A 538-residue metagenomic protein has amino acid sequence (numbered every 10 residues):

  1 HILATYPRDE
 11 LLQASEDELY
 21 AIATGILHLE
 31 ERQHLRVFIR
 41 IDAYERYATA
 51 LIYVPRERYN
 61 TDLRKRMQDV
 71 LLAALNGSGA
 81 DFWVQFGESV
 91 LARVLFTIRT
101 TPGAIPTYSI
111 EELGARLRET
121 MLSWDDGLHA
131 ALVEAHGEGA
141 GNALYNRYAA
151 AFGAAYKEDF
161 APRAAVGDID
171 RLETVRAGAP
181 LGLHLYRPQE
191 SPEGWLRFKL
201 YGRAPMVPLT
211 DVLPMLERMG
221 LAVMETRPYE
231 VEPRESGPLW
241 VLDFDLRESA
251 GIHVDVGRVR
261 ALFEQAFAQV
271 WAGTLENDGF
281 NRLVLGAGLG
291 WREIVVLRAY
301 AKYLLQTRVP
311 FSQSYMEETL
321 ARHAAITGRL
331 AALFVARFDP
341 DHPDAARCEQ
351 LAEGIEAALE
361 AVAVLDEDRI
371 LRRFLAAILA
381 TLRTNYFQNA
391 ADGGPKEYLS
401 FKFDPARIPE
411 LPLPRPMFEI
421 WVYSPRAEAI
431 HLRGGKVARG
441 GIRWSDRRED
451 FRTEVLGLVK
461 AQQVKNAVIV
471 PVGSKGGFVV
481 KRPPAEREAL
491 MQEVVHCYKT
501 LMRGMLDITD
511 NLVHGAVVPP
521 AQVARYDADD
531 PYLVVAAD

Functional and structural regions predicted by a protein language model:
H1-E428, K436-S445, E449-D450, E488-H514 (+1 more regions): Non-catalytic interaction/regulatory segments
G77, V464-K465: Short, well-ordered coil loops that connect the C-terminus of an alpha-helix to the N-terminus of a beta-strand
A80, F451-G457, Q462, V518-P520: Short alpha-helical segments and helix-capping/turn motifs at coil-helix boundaries
D392-G394, K460-Q463, V470-P471, A524-D529: Solvent-exposed alpha-helices and their adjacent loops that cap or buttress functional pockets in soluble metabolic
N466-A467, L512-V518: Short secondary-structure capping/junction motifs at helix and strand boundaries
V470-P471, V535-A537: Short beta-strand segments
K481-A485: Glycine-rich loop at the start of a catalytic domain that most often binds anionic cofactors/ligands
